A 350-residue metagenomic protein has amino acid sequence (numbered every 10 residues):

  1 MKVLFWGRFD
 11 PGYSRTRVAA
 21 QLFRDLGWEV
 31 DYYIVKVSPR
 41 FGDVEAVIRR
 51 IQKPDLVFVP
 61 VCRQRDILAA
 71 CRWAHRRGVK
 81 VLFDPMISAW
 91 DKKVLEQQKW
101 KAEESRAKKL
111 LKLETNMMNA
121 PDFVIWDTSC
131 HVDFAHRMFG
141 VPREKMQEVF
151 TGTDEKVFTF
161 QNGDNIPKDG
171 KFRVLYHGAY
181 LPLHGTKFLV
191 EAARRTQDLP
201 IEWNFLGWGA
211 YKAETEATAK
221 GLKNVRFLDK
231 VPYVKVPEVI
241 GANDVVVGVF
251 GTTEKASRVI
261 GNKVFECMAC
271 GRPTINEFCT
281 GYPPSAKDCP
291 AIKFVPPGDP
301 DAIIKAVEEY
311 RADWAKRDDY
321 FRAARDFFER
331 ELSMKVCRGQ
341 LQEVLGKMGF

Functional and structural regions predicted by a protein language model:
L4, I166-A193, N204: Conserved donor-binding/catalytic core segment of Leloir-type glycosyltransferases
V18, A312-G346: A charged, aromatic-enriched C-terminal amphipathic alpha-helix characteristic of glycosyltransferases across folds
E45-I48, R76, E104-V124: Membrane-proximal helix-turn-helix segments that form the acceptor-binding/catalytic region of lipid-linked
D91, H184, P232-V239, V246-M268 (+1 more regions): Nucleotide-sugar-dependent
C130, G152: Carbohydrate-associated surface elements
H177, E202-T215: Glycosyltransferase donor-sugar binding loop
A213-E238: Nucleotide-activated donor-binding/catalytic signature segment of Leloir-type glycosyltransferases, i.e., the conserved
I292-P300, E309-A315: Conserved acidic donor-binding segment of nucleotide-sugar-dependent glycosyltransferases
